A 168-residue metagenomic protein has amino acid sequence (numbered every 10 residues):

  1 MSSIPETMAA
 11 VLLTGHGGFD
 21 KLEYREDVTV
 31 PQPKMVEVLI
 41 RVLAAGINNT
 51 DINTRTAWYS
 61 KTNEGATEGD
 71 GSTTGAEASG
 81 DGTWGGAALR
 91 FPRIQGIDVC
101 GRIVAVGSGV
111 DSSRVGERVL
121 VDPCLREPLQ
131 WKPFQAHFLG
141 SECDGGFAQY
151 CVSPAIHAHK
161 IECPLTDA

Functional and structural regions predicted by a protein language model:
M1-A9: Eukaryotic N-terminal low-complexity, Ser/Thr- and Lys/Arg-rich leader segments that predominantly function as
G17-E23, N49-T50: Short N-terminal binding/cap micro-motifs at the start of the first secondary-structure element
T29-G46, W58-L125, E162-C163: Glycine-rich beta-strand-centered segment in the early N-terminal region that forms part of a ligand/cofactor-binding
T50-T56, Q130: Cytochrome P450 core scaffold surrounding the K-helix E-X-X-R motif and the conserved "meander" helix-loop region
G86-P92, Q135-S141, F147: Short, P/G- and charge-enriched loop/turn segments at secondary-structure junctions
R126-Q135: Short, Lys/Arg- and Gly-enriched loop/turn segments at beta-strand edges
E142-F147, C163-A168: A glycine-rich, Thr/Ser-enriched phosphate-binding loop motif common to dinucleotide/cofactor-binding enzymes
V152-K160: Structured surface patches comprising rigid loops and adjacent beta-strands/short helices at the edges of well-ordered
